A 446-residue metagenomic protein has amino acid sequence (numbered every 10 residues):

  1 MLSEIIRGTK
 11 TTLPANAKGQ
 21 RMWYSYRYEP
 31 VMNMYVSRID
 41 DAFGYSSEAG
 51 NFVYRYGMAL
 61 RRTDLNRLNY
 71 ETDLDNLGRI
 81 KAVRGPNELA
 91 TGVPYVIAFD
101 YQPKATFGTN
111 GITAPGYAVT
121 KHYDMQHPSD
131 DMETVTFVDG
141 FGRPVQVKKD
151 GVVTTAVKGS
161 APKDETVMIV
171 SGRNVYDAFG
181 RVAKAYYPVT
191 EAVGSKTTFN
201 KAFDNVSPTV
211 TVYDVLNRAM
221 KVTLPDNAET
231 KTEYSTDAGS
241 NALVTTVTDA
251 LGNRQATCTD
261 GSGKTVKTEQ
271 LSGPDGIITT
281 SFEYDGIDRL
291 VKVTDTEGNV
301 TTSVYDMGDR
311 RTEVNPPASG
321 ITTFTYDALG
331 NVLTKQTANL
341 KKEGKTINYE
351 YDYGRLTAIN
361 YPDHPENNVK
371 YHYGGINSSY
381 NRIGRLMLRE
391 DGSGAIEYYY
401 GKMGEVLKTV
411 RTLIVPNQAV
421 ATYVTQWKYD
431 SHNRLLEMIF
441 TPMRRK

Functional and structural regions predicted by a protein language model:
M1-K446: Acidic, low-complexity segments
